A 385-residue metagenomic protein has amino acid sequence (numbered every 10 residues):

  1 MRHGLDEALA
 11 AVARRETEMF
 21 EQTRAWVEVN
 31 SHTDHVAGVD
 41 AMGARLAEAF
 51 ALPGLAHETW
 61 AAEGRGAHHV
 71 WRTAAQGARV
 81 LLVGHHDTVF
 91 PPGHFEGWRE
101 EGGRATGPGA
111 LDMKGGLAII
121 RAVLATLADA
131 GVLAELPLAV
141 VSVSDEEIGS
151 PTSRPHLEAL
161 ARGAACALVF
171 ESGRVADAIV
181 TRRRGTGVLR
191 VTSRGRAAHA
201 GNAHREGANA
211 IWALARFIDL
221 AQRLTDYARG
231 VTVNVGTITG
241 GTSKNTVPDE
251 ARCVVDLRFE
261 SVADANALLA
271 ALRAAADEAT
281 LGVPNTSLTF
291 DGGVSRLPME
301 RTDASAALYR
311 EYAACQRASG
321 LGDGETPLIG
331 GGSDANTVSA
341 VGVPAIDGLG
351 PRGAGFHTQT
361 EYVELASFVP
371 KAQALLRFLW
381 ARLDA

Functional and structural regions predicted by a protein language model:
R2-E7, R14, S31, E58-A61 (+3 more regions): Metal-dependent amide/peptide-bond hydrolase catalytic core, centered on the "pita-bread" metallohydrolase fold
R2-P108, T126-A134: Acidic/His- and Gly-rich active-site-bordering loop/insert found across diverse amide/peptide-bond hydrolases
L81, A105, A165-V169, R190 (+1 more regions): Short glycine-aspartate micro-motif
V83-G84, V141-V143, L168-E171, T192-R194 (+1 more regions): Short beta-strand segments
D87-E101, R182-T192, A314: Acidic-glycine-rich active-site phosphate/pyrophosphate-binding loop
F90-P91, R104-I119, H199: Glycine/serine-rich anion-binding loops at beta->alpha junctions that coordinate negatively charged ligand groups
M113-K114, A118-R184, D226, L383-D384: Acidic/histidine-rich catalytic neighborhood of metal-dependent amide-processing enzymes
